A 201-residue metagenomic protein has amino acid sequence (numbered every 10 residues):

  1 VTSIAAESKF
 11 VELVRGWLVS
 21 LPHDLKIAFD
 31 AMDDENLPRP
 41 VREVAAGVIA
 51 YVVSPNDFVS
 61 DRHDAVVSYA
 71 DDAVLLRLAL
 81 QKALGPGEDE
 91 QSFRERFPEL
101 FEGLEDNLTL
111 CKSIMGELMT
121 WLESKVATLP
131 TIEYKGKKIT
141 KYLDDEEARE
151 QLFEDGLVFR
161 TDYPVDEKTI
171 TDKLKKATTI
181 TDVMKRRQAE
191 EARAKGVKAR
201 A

Functional and structural regions predicted by a protein language model:
V1, W17, F29, P38-E43: Long alpha-helical, hydrophobic tracts
V1-H23: Polybasic, low-complexity association/targeting segments
L25-E35: Alpha-helical phosphate/pyrophosphate-handling elements in metalloenzyme active cores
D33-V53: Transmembrane alpha-helical segments and their cytosolic interface motifs in multi-pass membrane proteins
G47-L76: Membrane-inserting effector segments that mediate pore formation, membrane fusion, or transient membrane insertion
A65-R96: Membrane-interface alpha-helices
F101-A201: Intrinsically disordered, low-complexity, charge-dense segments enriched in Lys/Arg and Glu/Asp interspersed
